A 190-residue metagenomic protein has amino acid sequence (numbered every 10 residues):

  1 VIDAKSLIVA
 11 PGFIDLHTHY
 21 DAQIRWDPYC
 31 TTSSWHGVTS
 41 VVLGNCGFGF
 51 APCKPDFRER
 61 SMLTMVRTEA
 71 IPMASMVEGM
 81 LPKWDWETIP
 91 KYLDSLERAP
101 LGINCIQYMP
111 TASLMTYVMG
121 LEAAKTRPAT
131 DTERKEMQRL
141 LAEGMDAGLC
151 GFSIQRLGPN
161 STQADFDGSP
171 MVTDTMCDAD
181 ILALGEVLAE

Functional and structural regions predicted by a protein language model:
V1-G12: Histidine-rich, glycine-flanked metal-binding segment
I2, P55-T64, F166-M171: Short low-complexity, flexible loop/linker segments enriched in glycine and/or proline with clustered acidic
G12-D21: Metallo-beta-lactamase
H19, P110-A112, L157: Active-site beta-loop-alpha junctions enriched in small/polar residues
Y20-I24, P128-T132, G168-A179: Alpha-helix capping and helix-loop boundary segments enriched in small/acidic/polar residues
D21-Q23, F48-A51, R156-T162: Active-site environment of divalent metal-dependent phosphoester hydrolases
W26-Q138, A142-G151: Divalent-metal coordination cores built from histidine and acidic residues
A147-E190: Active-site core of metal-dependent hydrolases
